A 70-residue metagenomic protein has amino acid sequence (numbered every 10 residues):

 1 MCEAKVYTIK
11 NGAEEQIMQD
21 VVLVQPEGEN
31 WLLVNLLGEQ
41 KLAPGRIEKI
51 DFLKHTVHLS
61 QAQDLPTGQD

Functional and structural regions predicted by a protein language model:
M1-N30: N-terminal acidic leader/helix
N35: Short, acidic, Ser/Thr-enriched surface-loop or helix-capping motifs
L42-D70: C-terminal structural segments of small proteins and small subunits
